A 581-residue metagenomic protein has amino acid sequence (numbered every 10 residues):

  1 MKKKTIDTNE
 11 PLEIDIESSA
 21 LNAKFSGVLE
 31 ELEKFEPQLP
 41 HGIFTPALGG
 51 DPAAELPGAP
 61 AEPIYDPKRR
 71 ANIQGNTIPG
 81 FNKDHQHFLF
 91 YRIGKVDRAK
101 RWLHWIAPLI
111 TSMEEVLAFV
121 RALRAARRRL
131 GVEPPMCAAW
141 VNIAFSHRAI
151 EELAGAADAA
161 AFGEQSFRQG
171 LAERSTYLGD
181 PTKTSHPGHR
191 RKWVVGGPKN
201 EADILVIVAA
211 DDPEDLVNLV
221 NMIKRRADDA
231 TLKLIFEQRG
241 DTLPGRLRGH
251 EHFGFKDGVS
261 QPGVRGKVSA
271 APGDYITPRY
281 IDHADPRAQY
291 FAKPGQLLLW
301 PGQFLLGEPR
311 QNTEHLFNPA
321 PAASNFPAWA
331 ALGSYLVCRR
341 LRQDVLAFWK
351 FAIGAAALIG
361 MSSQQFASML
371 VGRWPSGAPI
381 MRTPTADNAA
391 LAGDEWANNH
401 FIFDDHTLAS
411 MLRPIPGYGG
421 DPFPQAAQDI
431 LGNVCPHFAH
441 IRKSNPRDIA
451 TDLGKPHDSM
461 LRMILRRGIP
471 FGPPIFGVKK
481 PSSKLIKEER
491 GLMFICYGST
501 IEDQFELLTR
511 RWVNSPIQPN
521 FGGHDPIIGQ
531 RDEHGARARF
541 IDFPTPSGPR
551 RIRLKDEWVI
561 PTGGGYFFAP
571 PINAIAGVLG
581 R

Functional and structural regions predicted by a protein language model:
K2-R581: Long, low-complexity, Ser/Thr/Gly/Pro-rich intrinsically disordered segments that act as flexible linkers and assembly
